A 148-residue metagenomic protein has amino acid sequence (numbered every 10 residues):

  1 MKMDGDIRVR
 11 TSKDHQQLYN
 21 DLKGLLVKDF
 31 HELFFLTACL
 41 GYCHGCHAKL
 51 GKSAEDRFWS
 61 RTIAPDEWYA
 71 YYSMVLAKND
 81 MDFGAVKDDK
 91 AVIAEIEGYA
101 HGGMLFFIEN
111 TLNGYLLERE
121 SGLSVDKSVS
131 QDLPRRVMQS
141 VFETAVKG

Functional and structural regions predicted by a protein language model:
M1-T11, Q17-L18, H47-G148: Charged, low-complexity intrinsically disordered terminal regions and linker tails
Q16-L25: Short, surface-exposed loop/strand segments
L22, T37-Y42, V75-D80: Generic structural signal for hydrophobic core residues of well-folded globular domains
G24-H31, I63-P65: Structural motif
K28-D56: Short, basic amphipathic alpha-helical segments that act as recognition/interaction helices in nucleic-acid-binding
